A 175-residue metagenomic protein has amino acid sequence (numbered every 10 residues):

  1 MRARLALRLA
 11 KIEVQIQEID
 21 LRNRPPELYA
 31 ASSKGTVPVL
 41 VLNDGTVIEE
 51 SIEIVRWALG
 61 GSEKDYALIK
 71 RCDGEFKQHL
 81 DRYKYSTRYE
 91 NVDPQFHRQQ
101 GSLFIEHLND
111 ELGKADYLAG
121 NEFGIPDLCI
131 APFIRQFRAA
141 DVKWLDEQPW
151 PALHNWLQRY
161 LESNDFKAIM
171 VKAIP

Functional and structural regions predicted by a protein language model:
M1-S102, N109: GST-like domain detector, emphasizing the conserved glutathione-binding G-site in the N-terminal thioredoxin-like
I16, N121, D146, I169-M170: A generic structural-conservation signal
V37, E63, Y117-L118, I169: Secondary-structure boundary/capping residues
L68, C72-E162: GST-like fold's C-terminal all-alpha helical module
S163-K167: A late-sequence structural motif
K172-P175: Long, charge-rich low-complexity segments
